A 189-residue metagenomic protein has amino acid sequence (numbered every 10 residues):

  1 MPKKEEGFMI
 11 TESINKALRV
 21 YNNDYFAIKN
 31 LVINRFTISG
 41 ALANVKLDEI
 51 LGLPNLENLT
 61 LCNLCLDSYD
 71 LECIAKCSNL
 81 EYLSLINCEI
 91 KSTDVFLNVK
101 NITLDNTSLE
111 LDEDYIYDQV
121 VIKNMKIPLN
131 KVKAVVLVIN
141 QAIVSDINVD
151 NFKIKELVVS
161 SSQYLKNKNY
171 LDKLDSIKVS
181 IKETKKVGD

Functional and structural regions predicted by a protein language model:
M1-K46, T103-S108, I181-G188: The feature captures the LRR N-terminal capping module
P2-V20, A134, V138, K153-D189: C-terminal capping region of solenoid repeat domains
T11, G40-L47, C65-Y69, E89-T93 (+5 more regions): Short, solvent-exposed loop/turn at the beta-strand->alpha-helix junction within individual leucine-rich repeat
L31-F36, L59-L61, L83, I102 (+3 more regions): Conserved hydrophobic beta-strand positions in leucine-rich repeat
D48-G52, L71-C77, T93-V99, D112-D118 (+3 more regions): A structural signal for leucine-rich repeat
I74, L83, I90, V99-I102 (+1 more regions): Fold-core signature of tandem repeat domains
